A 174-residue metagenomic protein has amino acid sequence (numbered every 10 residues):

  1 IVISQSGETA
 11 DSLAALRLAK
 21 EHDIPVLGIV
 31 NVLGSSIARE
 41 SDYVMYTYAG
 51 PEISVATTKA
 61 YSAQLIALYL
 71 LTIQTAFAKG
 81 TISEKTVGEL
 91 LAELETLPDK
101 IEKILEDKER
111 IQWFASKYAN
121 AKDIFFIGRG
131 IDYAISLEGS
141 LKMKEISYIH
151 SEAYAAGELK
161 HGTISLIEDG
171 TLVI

Functional and structural regions predicted by a protein language model:
I1-K79: Phosphate/diphosphate-binding loops
V2, G28, F126, V173-I174: Structural beta-sheet core signal
Y43-L172: Active-site phosphate/pyrophosphate-binding segments
